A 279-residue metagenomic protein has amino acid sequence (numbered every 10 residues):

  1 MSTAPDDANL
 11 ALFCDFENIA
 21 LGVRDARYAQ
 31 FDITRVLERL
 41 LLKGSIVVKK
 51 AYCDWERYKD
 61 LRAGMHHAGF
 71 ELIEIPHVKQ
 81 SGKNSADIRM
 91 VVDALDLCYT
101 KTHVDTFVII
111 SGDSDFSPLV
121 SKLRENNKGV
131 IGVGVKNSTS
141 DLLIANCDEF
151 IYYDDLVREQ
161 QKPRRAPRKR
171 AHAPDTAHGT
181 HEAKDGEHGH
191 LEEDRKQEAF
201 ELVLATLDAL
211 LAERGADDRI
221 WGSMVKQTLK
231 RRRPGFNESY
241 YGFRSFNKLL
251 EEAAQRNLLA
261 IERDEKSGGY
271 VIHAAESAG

Functional and structural regions predicted by a protein language model:
M1-Y99, L119-S121, G129: Domain-level signal for Mg2+-assisted phosphodiester chemistry and nucleotide/NA-binding surfaces in nucleic-acid
A20, K79-S81, N137-L142, V157-Q160: Short gly/pro/ser/thr-enriched loop/turn and capping motifs at secondary-structure boundaries
K50-D54, D105-G112, L119, L123 (+1 more regions): Acidic beta-strand-to-loop metal/phosphate-binding motif
Y58-R62, V135-L143: Short, glycine/polar-rich helix-capping loops at beta-to-alpha or helix-loop-helix junctions that flank or form
A68, N126, A145-C147: Short, structured coil segments at secondary-structure junctions
L72, F107, V130, F150-I151: Short, well-ordered beta-strand core segments
V133, A166-G279: N-terminal regulatory modules in eukaryotic regulatory proteins
I144-P174: Conserved phosphate-handling catalytic cores of large alpha/beta enzymes
